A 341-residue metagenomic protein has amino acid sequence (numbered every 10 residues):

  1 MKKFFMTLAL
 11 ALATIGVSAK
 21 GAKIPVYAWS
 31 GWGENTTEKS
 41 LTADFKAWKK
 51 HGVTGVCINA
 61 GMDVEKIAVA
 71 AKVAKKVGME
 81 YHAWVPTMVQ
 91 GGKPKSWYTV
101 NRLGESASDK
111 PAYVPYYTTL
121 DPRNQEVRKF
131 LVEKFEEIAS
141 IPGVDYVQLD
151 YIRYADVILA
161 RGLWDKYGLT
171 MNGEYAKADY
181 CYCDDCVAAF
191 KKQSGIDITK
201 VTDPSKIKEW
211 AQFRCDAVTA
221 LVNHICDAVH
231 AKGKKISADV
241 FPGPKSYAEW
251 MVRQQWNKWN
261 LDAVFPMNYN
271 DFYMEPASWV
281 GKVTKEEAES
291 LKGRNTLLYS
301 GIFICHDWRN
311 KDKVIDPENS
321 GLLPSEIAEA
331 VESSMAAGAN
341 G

Functional and structural regions predicted by a protein language model:
A9-S18: Hydrophobic h-region of N-terminal signal peptides that target proteins for export in Gram-negative bacteria
K20-A43, A238-P242, C305: Boundary/entry segment of secreted carbohydrate-active catalytic domains
I24-S30, V56-I58, Y81-V85, V147-D150 (+4 more regions): Hydrophobic faces of well-ordered beta-strands that scaffold small-molecule active sites in alpha/beta enzyme cores
E34-V64, I141-Y146, W256-V264, S333-G341: Catalytic domains of carbohydrate-active enzymes, especially glycoside hydrolases
A43-W48, T54-K93, Y98-N101, E209-G233: Aromatic-lined substrate-binding rim segments of carbohydrate-active enzymes
A71, E80-I141, L159, P317-N319 (+1 more regions): Active-site-adjacent "subsite" loops/lids of carbohydrate-active enzymes
Y113-L261, M267-A277: Polysaccharide-binding and catalytic clefts of secreted carbohydrate-active enzymes
L261, F265-W279, R294-G341: Substrate-binding cleft of secreted/luminal carbohydrate-active enzymes
